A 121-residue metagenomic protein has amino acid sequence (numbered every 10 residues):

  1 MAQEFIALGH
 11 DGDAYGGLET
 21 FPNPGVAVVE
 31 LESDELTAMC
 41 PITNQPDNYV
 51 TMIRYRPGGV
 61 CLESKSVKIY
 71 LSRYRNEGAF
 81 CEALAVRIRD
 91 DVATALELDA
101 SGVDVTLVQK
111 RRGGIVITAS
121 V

Functional and structural regions predicted by a protein language model:
M1-V121: N-terminal intrinsically disordered, cationic/polar leader segments that include organellar targeting peptides
